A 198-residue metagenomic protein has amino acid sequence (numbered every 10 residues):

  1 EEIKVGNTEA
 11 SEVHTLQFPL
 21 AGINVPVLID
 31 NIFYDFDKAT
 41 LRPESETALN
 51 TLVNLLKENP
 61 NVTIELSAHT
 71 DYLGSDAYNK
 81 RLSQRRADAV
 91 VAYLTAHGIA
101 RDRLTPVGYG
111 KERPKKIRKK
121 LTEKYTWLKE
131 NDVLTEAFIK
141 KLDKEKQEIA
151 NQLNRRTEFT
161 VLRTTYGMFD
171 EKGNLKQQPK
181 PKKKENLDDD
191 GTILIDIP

Functional and structural regions predicted by a protein language model:
E1-T63, D102, K124, E148 (+2 more regions): Periplasmic peptidoglycan-binding/tethering modules of Gram-negative envelope proteins
L66: Conserved phosphate/oxyanion-binding catalytic-loop motifs
H69-P198: Periplasmic OmpA-like peptidoglycan-binding domain that tethers envelope proteins to the cell wall
